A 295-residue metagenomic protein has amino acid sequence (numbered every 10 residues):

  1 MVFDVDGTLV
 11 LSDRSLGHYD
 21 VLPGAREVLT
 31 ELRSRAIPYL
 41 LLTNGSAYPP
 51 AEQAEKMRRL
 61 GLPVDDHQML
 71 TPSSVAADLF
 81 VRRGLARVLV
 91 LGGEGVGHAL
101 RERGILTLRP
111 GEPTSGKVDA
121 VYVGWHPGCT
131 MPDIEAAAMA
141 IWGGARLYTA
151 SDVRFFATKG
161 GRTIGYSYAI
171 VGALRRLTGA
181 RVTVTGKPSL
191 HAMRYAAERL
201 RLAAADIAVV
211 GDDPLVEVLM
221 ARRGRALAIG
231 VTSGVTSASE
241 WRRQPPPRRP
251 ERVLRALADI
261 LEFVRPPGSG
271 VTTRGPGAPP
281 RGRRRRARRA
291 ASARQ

Functional and structural regions predicted by a protein language model:
M1-I37, A51-H67, A77-R294: Asp-based, Mg2+/Mn2+-dependent phosphohydrolase catalytic module
S46-P49: Canonical radical SAM enzyme core domain
